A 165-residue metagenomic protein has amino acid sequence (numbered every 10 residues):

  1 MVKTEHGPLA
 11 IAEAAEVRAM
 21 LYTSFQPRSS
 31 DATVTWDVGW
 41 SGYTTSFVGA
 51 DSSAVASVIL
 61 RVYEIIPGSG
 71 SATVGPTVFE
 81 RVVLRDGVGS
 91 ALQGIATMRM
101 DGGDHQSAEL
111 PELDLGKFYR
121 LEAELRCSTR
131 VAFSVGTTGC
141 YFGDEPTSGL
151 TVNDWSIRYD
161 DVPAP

Functional and structural regions predicted by a protein language model:
M1-P165: Mature extracytoplasmic or otherwise solvent-exposed domains
